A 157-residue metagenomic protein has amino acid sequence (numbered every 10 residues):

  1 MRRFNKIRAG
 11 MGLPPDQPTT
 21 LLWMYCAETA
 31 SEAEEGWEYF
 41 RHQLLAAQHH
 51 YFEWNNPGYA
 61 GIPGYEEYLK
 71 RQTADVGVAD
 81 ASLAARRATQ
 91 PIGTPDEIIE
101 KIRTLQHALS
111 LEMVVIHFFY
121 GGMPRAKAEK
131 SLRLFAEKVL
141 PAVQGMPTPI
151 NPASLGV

Functional and structural regions predicted by a protein language model:
M1-L111, Q144-V157: An alpha-helical appendage that flanks or caps ligand/catalytic pockets
L22, F118-Y120: Active-site proximal loops enriched in glycine and acidic residues that flank catalytic Cys/His/Asp and coordinate
T29-E34, P124-L134: Short glycine/threonine-rich loop-to-helix capping motif typified by GTGT followed within a few residues by an Asp-Pro
R87-I92, G122-A126, K130: Short, contiguous acidic/charged loop-to-helix segments that flank catalytic cores in large enzymes
P95, I99, E129-A136: Short, amphipathic alpha-helical "lid/cap" segments that border enzyme active or binding sites
